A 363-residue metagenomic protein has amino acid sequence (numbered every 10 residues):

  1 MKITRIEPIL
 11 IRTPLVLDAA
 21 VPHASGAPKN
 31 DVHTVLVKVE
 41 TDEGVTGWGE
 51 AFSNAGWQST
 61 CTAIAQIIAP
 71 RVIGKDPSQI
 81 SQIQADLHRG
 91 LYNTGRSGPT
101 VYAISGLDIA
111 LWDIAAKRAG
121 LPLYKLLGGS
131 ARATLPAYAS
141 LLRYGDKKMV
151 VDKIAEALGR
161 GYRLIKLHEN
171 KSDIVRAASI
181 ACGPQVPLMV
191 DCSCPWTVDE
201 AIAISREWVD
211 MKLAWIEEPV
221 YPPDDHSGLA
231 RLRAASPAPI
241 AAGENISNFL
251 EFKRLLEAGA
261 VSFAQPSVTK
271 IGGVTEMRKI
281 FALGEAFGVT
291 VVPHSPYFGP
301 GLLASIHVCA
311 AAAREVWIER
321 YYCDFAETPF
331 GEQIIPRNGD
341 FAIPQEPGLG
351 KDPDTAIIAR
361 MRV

Functional and structural regions predicted by a protein language model:
M1-T46, A65, S81, A155 (+1 more regions): Non-catalytic terminal accessory/regulatory regions of metabolic enzymes
K2-T4, P8-L17, K29-T34, T275 (+1 more regions): Flexible C-terminal active-site loop/helix
I3, G44, I68, L107 (+7 more regions): Conserved, mostly hydrophobic/aromatic
I6, E40-R118: Metal- or metallocofactor-binding catalytic centers and their adjacent structured scaffolds across diverse enzyme
G74, L121, A238, V289 (+1 more regions): Short glycine/serine/threonine/alanine-rich loop segments
T94, R118-R143, A178-S179, G183-Q185 (+1 more regions): N-terminal small/glycine-rich loop or linker at the start of catalytic domains across soluble metabolic enzymes
L135-M149, C192-T197, A241: Active-site mouth loops of central-metabolism enzymes
L167, S172-Y297, P336: Catalytic core of soluble alpha/beta enzymes
